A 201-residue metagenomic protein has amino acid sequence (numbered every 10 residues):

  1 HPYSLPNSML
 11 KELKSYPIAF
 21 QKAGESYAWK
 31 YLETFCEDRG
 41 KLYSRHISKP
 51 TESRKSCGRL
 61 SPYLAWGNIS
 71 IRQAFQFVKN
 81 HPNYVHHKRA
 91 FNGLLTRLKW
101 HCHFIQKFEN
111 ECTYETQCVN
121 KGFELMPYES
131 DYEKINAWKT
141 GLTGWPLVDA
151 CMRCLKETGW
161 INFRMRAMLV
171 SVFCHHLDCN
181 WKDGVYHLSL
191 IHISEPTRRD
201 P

Functional and structural regions predicted by a protein language model:
H1-G122: Glycine/tryptophan-enriched, flexible segments
Y43, Q106, F163, N180-V185: Acidic/polar loop patches that form or flank catalytic/metal-binding clefts of enzymes that bind anionic ligands
G58-S61, E133, A137, P146-K156 (+2 more regions): Contiguous, well-ordered alpha-helical segments that form the cores/surfaces of helical PPI scaffolds
H81-H86, T158-I161, C179-W181: Secondary-structure transition/capping motifs at alpha-helix termini and the adjoining loop/turn into the next element
R89-L95, R164-M168, D183, H187: Alpha-helical scaffolds flanking conserved acidic
R97-K99, I105-L147, R153, F163-A167: Active-site core of glycosidic bond-cleaving carbohydrate-active enzymes
F104-E109, L177-K182, S194: Secretory-pathway/luminal and periplasmic proteins that interact with or process carbohydrate-rich
I191-P201: Single conserved hydrophobic/aromatic residue that forms the stacking wall/gate of nucleotide- or nucleobase-binding
